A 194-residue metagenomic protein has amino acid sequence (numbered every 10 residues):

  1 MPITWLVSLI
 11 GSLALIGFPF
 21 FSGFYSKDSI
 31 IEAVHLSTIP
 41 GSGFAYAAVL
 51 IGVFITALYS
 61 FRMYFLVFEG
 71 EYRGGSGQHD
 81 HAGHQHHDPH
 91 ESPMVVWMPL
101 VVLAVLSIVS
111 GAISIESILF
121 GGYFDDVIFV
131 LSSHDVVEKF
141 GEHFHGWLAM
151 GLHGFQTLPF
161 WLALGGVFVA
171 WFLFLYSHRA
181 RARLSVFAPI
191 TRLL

Functional and structural regions predicted by a protein language model:
M1-L6, Y25-I55, G74-L194: Membrane-interface segments at transmembrane helix junctions and kinks in multi-pass inner-membrane proteins
M1-P19: Internal glycine-rich alpha/beta core junctions
L9, K27, S60-M63: Hydrophobic/aromatic residues in alpha-helical transmembrane segments
F20, I55-R62: Divalent metal-binding segments
E32, F61, F65-E69: Membrane-water interface at transmembrane helix exits
